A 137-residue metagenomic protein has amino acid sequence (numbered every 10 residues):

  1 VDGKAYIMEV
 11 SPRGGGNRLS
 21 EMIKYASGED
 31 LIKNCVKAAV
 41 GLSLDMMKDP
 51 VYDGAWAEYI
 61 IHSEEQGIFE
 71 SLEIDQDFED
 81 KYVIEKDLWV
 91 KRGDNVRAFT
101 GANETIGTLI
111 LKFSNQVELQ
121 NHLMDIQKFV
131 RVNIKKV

Functional and structural regions predicted by a protein language model:
V1-D2, M47: A short glycine-rich, hydrophobically flanked beta-strand micro-motif that places a catalytic Asp/Glu for divalent metal
D2-A5, D53-E58, E64, K81-E85 (+1 more regions): Active-site lining segments that contact anionic ligands and/or coordinate catalytic metals
G3-R13: A short beta-strand motif that forms the metal-chelation/ATP-contact edge of phosphoryl-transfer active sites
S11-G67: Active-site "cap" helix and flanking loop/linker of ATP-utilizing ligase/carboxylase catalytic domains
N17-E21, V83, R131-V132: A short, polar/proline- and glycine-enriched secondary-structure boundary/capping micro-motif
M46-P50, I74-Q76, N95-T100: Short proline/glycine-enriched turn/loop segments at secondary-structure junctions
I61-R92: Glycine-rich active-site loop/lid that clamps phosphate-bearing ligands
V90-V137: Generic C-terminus detector
